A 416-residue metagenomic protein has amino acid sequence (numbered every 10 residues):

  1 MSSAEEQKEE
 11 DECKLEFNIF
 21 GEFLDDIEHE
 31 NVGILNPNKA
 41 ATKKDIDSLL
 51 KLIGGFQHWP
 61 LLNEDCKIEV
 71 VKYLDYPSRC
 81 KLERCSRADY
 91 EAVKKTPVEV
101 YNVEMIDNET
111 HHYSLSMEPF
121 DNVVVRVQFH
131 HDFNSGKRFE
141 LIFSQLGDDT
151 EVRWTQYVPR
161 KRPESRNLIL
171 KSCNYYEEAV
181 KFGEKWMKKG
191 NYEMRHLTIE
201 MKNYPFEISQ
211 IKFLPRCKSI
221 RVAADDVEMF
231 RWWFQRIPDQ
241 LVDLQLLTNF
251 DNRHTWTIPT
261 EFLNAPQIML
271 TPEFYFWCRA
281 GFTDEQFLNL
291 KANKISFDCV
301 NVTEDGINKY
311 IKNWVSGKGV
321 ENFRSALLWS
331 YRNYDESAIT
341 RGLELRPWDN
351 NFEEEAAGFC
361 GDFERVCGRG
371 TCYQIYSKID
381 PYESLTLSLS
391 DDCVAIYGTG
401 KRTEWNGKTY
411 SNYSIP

Functional and structural regions predicted by a protein language model:
M1-P416: Non-core capping and flanking segments associated with repeat-based/extracellular domains
